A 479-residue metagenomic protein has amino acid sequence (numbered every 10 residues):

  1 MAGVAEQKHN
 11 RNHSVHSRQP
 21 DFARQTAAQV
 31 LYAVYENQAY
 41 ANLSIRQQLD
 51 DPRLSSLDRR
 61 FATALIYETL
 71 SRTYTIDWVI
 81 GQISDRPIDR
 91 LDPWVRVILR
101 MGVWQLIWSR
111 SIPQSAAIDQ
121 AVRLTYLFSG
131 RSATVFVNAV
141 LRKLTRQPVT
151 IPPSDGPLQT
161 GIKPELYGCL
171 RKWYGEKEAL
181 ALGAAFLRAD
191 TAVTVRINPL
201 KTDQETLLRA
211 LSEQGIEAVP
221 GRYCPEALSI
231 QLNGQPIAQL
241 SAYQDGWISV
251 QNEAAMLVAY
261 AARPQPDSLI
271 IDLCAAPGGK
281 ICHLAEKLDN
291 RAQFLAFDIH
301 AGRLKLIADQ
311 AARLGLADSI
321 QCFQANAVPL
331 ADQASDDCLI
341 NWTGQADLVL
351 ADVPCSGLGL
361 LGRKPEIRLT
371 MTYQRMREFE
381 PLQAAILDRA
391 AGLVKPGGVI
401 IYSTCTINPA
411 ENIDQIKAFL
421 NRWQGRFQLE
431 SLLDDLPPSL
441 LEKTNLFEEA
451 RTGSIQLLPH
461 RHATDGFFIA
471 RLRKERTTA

Functional and structural regions predicted by a protein language model:
M1-A479: S-adenosylmethionine
